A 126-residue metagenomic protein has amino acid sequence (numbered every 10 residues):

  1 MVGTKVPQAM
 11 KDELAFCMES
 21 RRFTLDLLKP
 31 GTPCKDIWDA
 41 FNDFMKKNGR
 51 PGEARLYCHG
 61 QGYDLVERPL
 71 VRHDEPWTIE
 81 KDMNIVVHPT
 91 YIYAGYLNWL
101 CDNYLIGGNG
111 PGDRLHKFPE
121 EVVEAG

Functional and structural regions predicted by a protein language model:
M1-G126: Active-site neighborhoods and metal-handling regions in enzymes and metal-associated proteins
